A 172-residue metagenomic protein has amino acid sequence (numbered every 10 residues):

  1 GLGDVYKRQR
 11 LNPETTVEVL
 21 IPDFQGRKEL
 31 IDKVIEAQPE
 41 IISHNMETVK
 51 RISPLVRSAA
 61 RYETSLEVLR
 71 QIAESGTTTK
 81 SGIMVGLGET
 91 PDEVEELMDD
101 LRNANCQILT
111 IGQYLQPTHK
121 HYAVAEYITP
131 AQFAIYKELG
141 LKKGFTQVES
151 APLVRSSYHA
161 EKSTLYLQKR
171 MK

Functional and structural regions predicted by a protein language model:
G1-Y6: Short, small-residue-biased leader/transition segments that mark boundaries at the very start of proteins
R10-E18, D23, D32, A37-I42 (+3 more regions): Conserved C-terminal portion of the radical SAM core fold that forms the substrate/S-adenosylmethionine-binding
R27-E29: Short, well-ordered alpha-helical microsegments
N45: Glycine-rich phosphate-binding loop
I52-Y62, H121-P130: Glycine-rich tight-turn/loop motif centered on a GG-T
R61, A134, K162-T164: Secondary-structure junction/capping motif
S157-K172: Radical SAM enzyme core and accessory elements
